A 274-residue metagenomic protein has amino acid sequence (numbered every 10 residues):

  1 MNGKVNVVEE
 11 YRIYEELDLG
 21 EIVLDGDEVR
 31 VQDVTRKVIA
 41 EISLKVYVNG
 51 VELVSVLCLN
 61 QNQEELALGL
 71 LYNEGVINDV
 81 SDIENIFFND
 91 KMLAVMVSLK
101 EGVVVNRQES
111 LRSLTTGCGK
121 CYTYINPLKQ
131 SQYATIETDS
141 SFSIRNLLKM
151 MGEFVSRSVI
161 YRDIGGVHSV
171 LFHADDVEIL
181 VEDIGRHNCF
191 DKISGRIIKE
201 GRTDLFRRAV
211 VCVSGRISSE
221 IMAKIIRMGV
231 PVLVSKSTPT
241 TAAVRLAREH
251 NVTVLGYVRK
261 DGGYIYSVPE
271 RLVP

Functional and structural regions predicted by a protein language model:
N2-A174, E178-L180, I184: Intrinsically disordered, low-complexity regions enriched in acidic/Ser/Thr/Pro/Gln residues
Q61-N62, L71-Y72, H187, S194-K199 (+3 more regions): Short, solvent-exposed amphipathic alpha-helical segments in soluble enzyme and RNA/protein-processing domains
G102, S156, I217-S218, P239 (+1 more regions): Short acidic/polar capping segments at secondary-structure boundaries
S143-M150, R186-C189, I193, I217 (+2 more regions): General structural feature for long, well-ordered alpha-helical segments within catalytic domains of soluble enzymes
I160-V211, G215: Glycine- and Gly-Pro-enriched alpha-helical subdomains that act as flexible, kink-prone "lid/hinge" or packing modules
L180-V181, V213, V234-S235, V254-Y257: General beta-strand structural signal in soluble alpha/beta enzymes
D204-P239, A247: Extracellular/luminal Protease-associated
A242-P274: C-terminal binding/interaction regions
